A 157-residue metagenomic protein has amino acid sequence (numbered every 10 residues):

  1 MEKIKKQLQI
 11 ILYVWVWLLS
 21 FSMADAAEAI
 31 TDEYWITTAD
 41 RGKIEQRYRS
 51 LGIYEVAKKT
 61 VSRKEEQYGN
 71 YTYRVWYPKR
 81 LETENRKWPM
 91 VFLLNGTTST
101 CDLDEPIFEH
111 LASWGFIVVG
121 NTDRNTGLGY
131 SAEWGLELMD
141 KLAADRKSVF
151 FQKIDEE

Functional and structural regions predicted by a protein language model:
E2-I11: Bacterial N-terminal signal peptides that target proteins for export
I11-S20: Bacterial N-terminal signal peptides
M23-A26: Sec/Tat signal peptide C-region and signal peptidase I cleavage site
E28-R86: N-terminal cap/lid segment of alpha/beta-hydrolase-fold proteins
L81, G96-T100, V118, D123-L128: Solvent-exposed loop/turn segments at secondary-structure junctions within structured extracellular/periplasmic domains
E82-R86, Y130-E157: Gly/Ser-rich "nucleophile elbow"/oxyanion-hole loop immediately N-terminal to the catalytic nucleophile in hydrolases
R86-G96: Short beta-strand element of the alpha/beta-hydrolase
D102-G120: Short amphipathic alpha-helix adjacent to the substrate-entry channel of hydrolases
